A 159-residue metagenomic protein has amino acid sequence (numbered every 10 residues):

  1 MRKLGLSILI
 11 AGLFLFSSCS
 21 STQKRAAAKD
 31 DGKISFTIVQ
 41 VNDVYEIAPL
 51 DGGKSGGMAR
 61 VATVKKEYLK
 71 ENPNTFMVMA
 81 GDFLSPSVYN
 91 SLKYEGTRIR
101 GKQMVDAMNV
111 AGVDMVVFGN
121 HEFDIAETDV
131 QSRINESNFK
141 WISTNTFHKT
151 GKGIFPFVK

Functional and structural regions predicted by a protein language model:
M1-L4: Positively charged n-region of N-terminal signal peptides that target proteins for export
L6-A11: Sec-dependent N-terminal signal peptides
L15-S18: C-terminal motif of bacterial Sec signal peptides marking the signal peptidase cleavage site
S20-K159: Acidic, metal/ion-coordinating pockets
